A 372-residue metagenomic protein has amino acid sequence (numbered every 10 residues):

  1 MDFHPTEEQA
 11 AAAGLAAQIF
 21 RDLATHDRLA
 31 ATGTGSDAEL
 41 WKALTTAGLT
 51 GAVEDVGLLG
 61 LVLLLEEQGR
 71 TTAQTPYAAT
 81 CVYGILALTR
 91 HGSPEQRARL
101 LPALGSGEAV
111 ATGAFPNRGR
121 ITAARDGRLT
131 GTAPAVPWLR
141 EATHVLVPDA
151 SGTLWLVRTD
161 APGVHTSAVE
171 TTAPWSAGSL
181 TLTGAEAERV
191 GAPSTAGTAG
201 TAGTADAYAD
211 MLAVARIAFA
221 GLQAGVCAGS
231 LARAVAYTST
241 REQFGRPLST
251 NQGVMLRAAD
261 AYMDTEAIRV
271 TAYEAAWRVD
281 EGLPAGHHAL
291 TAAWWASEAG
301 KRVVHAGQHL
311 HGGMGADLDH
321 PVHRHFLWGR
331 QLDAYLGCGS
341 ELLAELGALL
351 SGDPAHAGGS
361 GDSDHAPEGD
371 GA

Functional and structural regions predicted by a protein language model:
M1-T71, A213-A372: Alpha-helical interface subdomain recognition
H4, R99-A232, A355-A372: FAD-binding core of flavoproteins
R21-T166, L350, D364: Glycine-rich flavin
G35-S36, G92, P193-S194, G203 (+1 more regions): Short coil/turn linker and secondary-structure boundary residues
V82-L86, L156-R158, W175, G229 (+2 more regions): Low-complexity, flexible helical/coil segments
L88, A103, M211, R278-V279: Hydrophobic side-chain positions on well-ordered alpha-helices, corresponding to helix-helix packing/interface faces
